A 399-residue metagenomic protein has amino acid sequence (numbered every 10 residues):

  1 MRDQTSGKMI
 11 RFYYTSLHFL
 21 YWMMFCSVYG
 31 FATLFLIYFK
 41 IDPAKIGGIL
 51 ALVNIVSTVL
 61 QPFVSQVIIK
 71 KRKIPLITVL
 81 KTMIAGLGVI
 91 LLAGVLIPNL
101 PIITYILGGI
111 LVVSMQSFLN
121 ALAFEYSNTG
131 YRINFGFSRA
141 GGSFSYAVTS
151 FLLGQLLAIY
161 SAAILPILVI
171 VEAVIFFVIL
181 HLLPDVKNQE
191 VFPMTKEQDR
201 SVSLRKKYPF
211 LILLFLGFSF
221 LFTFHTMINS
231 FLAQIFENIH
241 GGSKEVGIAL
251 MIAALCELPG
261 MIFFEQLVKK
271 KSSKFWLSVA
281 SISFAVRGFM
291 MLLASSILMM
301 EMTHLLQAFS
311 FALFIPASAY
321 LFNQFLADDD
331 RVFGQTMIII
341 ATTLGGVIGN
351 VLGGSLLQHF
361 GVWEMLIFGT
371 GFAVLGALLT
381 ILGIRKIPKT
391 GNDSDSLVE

Functional and structural regions predicted by a protein language model:
R2-M9, P184-G217, E399: Juxtamembrane intracellular "pre-TM" segments in multi-pass secondary transporters
Q4-N54, F210-A249: Helix-loop boundary and gating motifs at the non-cytosolic
P43-A44, T129-G141, S243, L326-I338: Loop-to-transmembrane helix entry/capping segments in MFS-fold secondary transporters and related SLC/MFSD carriers
V59-K73, L157, G260-S272, L357-Q358: Helix-to-loop junctions at the C-terminal end of transmembrane segments in multipass secondary transporters
L76-I90, F275-M290: Structural signature of the two symmetry-related core transmembrane helices
V113-N128, L313-L326: Intracellular juxtamembrane helix-capping segments at the cytosolic ends of symmetry-related transmembrane helices
L165-H181, M365-G383: Symmetry-related core transmembrane helices of the 12-TM Major Facilitator Superfamily/SLC fold
R331-H359: A late C-terminal transmembrane helix in Major Facilitator Superfamily
